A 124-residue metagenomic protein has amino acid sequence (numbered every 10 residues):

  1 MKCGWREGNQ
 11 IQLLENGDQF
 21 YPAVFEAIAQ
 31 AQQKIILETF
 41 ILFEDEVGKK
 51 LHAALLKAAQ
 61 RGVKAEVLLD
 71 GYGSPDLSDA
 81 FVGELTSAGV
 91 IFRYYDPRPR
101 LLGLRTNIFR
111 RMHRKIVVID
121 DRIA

Functional and structural regions predicted by a protein language model:
C3-K34, E38-A124: HKD-type phospholipase D/PLD-like phosphodiesterase module
